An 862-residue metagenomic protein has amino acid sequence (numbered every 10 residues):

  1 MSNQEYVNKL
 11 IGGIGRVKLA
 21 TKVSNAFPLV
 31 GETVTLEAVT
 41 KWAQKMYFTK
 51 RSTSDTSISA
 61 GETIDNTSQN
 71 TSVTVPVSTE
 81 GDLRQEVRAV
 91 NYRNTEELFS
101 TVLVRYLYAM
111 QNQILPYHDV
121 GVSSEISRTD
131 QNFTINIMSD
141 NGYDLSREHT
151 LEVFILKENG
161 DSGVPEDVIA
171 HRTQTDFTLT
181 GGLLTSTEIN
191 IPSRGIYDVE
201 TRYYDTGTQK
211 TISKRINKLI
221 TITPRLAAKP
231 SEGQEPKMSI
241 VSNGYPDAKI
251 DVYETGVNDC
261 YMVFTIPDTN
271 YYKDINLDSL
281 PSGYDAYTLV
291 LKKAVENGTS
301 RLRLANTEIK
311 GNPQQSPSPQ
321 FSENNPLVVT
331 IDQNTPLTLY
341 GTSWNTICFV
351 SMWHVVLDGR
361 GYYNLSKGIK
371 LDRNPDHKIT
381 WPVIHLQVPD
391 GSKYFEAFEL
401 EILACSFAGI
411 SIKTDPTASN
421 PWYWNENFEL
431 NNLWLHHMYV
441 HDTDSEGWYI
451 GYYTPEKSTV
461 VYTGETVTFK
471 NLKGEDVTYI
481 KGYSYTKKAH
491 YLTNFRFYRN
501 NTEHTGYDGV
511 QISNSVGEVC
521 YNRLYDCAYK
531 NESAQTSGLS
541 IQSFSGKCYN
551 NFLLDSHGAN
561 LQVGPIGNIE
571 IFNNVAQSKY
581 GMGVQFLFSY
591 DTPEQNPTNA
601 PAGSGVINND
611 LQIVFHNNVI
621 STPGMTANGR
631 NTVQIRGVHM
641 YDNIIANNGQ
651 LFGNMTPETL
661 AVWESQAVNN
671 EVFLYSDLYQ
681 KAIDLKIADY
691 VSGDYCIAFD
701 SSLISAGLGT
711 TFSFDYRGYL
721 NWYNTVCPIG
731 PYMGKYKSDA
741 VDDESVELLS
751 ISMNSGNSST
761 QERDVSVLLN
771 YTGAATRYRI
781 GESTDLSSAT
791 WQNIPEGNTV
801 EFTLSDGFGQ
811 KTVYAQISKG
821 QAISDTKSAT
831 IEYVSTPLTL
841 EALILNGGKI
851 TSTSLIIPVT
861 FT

Functional and structural regions predicted by a protein language model:
M1-G13: Short, intrinsically disordered N-terminal pre-domain segments
G12-G163, I189, R194-V199, Y203-S242 (+2 more regions): Low-complexity, disordered linker/stalk regions enriched in Pro/Thr/Ser/Gly
R225-L277, L685-G693, L786: Right-handed parallel beta-helix/beta-solenoid
K229-D247, Q666, S701-E744: Surface beta-loop-beta hairpin patches that serve as ligand-binding interfaces in beta-rich domains
D274-D285, N297-V328, D332-D358, D372-F395 (+2 more regions): Extracellular beta-strand-rich solenoid/capping regions of secreted or surface-exposed proteins that bind or remodel
T288, K292, P326-V328, Q333 (+12 more regions): Right-handed parallel beta-helix
R301, T346-C348, H354, G368 (+12 more regions): Structural detector of coil-to-beta-strand junctions
I683-G707: Short catalytic/signature loops enriched in Gly
